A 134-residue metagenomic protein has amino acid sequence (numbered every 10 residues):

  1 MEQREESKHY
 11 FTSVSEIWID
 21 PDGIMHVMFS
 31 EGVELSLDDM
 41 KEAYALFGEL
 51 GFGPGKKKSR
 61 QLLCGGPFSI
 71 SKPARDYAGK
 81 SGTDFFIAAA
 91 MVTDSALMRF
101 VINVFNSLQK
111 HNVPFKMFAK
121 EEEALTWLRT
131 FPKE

Functional and structural regions predicted by a protein language model:
M1-E134: Amphipathic, Lys/Arg-enriched alpha-helical "gate/interface" segment within cytosolic domains that mediates
